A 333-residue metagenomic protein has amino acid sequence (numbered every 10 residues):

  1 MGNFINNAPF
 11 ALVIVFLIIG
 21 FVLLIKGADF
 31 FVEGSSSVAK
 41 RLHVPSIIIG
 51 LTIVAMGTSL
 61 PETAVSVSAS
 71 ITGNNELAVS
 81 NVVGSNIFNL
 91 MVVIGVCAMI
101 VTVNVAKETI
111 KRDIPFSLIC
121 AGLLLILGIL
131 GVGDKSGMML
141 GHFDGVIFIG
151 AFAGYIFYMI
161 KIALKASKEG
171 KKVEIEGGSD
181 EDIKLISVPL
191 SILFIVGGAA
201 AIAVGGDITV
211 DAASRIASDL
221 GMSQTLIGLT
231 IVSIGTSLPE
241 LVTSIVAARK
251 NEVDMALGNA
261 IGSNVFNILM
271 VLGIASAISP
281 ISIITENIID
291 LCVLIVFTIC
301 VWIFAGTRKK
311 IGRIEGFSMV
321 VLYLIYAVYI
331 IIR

Functional and structural regions predicted by a protein language model:
M1-R333: Hydrophobic alpha-helical segments, chiefly the membrane-spanning helices and signal/signal-anchor peptides
